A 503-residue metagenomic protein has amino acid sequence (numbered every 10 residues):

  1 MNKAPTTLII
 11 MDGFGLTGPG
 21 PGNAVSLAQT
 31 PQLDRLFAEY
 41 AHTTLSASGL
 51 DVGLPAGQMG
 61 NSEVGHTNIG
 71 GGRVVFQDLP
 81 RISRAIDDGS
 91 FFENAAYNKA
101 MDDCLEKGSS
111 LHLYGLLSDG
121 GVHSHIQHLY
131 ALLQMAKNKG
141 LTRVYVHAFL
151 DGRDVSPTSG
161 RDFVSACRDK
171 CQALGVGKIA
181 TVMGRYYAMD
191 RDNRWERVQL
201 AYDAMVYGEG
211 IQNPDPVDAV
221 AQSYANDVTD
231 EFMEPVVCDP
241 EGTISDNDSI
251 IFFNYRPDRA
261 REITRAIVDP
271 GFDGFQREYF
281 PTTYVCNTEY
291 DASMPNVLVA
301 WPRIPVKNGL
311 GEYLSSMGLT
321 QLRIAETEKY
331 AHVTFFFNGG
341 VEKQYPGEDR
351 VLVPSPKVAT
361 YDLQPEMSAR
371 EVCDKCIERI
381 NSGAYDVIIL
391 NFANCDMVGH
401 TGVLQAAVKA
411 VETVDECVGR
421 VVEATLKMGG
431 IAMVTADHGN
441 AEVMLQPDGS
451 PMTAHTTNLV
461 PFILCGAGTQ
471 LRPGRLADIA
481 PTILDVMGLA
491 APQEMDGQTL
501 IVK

Functional and structural regions predicted by a protein language model:
M1-K503: Feature captures the catalytic ectodomains and active-site-proximal regions of enzymes that hydrolyze or transfer
